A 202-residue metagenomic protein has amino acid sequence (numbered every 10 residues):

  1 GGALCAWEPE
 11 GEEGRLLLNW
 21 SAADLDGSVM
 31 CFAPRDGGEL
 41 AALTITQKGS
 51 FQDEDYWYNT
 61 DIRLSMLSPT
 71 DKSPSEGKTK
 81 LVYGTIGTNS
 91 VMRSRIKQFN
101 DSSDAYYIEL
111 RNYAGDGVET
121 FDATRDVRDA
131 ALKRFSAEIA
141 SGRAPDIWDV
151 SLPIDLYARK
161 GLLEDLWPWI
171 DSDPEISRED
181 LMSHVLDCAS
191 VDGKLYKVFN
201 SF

Functional and structural regions predicted by a protein language model:
G1-L156, G193: Conserved N-terminal structural module of periplasmic/extracytoplasmic solute-binding proteins
L152-F202: Hinge/lid segment of periplasmic solute-binding proteins
